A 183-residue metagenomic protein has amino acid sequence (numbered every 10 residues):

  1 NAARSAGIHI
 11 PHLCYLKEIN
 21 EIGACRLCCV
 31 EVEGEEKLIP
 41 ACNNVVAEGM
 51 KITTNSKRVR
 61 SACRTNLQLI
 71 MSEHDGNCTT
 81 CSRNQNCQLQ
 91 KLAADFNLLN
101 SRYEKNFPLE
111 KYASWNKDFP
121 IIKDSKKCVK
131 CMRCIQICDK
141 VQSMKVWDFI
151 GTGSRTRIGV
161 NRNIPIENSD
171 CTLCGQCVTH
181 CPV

Functional and structural regions predicted by a protein language model:
N1-E33: A basic, amphipathic helix-loop patch mediating RNA/tRNA/ribosome contacts
R26-L27, E35-L173, T179, V183: Fe-S ferredoxin-like electron-transfer domains and their immediately adjacent linker/connector regions across
